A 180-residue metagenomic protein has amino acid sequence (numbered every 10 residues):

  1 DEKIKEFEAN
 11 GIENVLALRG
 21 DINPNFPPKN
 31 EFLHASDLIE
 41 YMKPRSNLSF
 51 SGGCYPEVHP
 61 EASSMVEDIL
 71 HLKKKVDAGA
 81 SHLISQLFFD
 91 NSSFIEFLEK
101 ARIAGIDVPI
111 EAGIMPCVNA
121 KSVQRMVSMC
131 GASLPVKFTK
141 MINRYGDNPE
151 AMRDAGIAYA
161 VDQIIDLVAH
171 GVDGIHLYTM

Functional and structural regions predicted by a protein language model:
D1-K5, I22-M42, A62-V66, L87-R102: Active-site-adjacent beta->alpha loops and helix N-cap segments on the catalytic face of soluble alpha/beta enzymes
E2-I4, S63-K74, G156-D166: Short, acidic/polar
F7, K75, G79, A112 (+1 more regions): Conserved, mostly hydrophobic/aromatic
G11-E13, S46-F50, A80-S81, I106-I110 (+1 more regions): Short, well-ordered coil/turn segments that N-cap beta-strands
L16-A17, I84, H176: Conserved beta-strand positions in the central sheet of alpha/beta enzyme cores
G20-I22, G53-H59, F88-F89, G113-N119 (+1 more regions): Active-site beta-loop-alpha junctions enriched in small/polar residues
N30-P56, I103-I157, D162-Q163: Active-site pocket-lining/capping segments in soluble small-molecule metabolic enzymes
